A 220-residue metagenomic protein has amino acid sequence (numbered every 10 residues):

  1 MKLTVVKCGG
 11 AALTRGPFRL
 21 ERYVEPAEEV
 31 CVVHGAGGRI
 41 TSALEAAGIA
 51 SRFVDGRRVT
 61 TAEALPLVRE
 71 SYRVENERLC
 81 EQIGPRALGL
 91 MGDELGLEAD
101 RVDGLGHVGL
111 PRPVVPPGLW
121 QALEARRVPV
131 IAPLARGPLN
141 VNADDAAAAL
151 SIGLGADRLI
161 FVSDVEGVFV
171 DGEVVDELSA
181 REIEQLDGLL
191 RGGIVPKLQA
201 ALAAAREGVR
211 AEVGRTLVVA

Functional and structural regions predicted by a protein language model:
M1-A220: C-terminal catalytic "cap/lid" subdomain
